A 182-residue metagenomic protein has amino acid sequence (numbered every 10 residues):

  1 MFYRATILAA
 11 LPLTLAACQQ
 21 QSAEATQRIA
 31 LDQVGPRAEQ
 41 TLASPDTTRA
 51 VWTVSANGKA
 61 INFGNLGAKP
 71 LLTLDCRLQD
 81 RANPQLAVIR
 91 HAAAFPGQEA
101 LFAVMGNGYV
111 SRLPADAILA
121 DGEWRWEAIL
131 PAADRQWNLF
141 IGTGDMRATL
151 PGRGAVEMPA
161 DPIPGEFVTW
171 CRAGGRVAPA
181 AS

Functional and structural regions predicted by a protein language model:
M1-I7: Bacterial N-terminal signal peptides that target proteins for export
T14-A17: C-terminal motif of bacterial Sec signal peptides marking the signal peptidase cleavage site
Q20-E24, L113-S182: Internal interaction segment
Q27-V51: Post-signal peptide N-terminal segment of mature Sec-exported envelope proteins
T48-A94: Extracytoplasmic beta-rich ectodomain segments of secreted or membrane-anchored proteins
G67-K69, G108-V110, P151-R153: Glycine-centered tight beta-turn/hairpin loop motif at sheet-sheet or coil-to-beta transitions
Q79-D121: Mid-length scaffold segments of soluble, non-membrane domains
